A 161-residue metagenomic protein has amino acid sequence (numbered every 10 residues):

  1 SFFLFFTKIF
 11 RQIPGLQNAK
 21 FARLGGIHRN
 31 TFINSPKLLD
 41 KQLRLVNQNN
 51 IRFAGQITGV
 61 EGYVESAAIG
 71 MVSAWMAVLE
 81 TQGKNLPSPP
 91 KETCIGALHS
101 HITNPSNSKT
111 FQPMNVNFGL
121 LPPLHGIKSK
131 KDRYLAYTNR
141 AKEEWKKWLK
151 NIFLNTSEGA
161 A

Functional and structural regions predicted by a protein language model:
S1-Q48, Y134-L135, N139, E144-S157: Mobile, glycine/GP-rich and aromatic-enriched active-site lid/loop segments adjacent to catalytic centers
G15, M76-G83, S100, N104 (+1 more regions): Short, well-ordered loop/turn and helix-capping segments at boundaries between secondary-structure elements and domains
R23, G55-Q56, A67-A68: Active-site proximal loops enriched in glycine and acidic residues that flank catalytic Cys/His/Asp and coordinate
G25-T31, P89-L98: A glycine-rich phosphate-binding loop feature that marks nucleotide/adenosyl-phosphate handling sites
I27-E61, S100-P122: FAD-binding beta-loop-beta segment adjacent to the flavin cofactor pocket
G59-S66, P87, Y134: Alpha-helix N-cap/helix-initiation motif
S66-P89: Internal hydrophobic alpha-helix adjacent to the cofactor/substrate pocket in enzyme cavities
N107-A161: C-terminal domain-closing interface element
